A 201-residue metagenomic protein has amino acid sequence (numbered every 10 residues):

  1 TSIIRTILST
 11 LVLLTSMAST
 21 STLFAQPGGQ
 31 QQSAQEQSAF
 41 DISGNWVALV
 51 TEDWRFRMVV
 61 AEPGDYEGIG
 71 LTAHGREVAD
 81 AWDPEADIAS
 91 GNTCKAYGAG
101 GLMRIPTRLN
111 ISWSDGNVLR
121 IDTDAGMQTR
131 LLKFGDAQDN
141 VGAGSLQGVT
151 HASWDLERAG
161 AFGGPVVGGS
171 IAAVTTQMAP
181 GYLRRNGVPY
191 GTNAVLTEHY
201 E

Functional and structural regions predicted by a protein language model:
T1-R5: N-terminal secretory signal peptides that target proteins for export/translocation
T6-I7, N110: Residue-level detector of intrinsically disordered/flexible regions characterized by low predicted structural confidence
I7-S21: Bacterial N-terminal signal peptides
L23-E201: PEST-like low-complexity, intrinsically disordered acidic/proline/serine-rich tracts that flank trafficking/processing
